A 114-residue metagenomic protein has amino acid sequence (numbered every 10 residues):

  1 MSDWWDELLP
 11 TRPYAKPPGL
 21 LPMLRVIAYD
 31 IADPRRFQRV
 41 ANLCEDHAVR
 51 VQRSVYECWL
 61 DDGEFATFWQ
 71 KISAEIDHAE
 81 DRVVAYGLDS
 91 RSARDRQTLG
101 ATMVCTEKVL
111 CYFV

Functional and structural regions predicted by a protein language model:
M1-E7, Y14, A66, R91-C105: Acidic, low-complexity intrinsically disordered regions
S2-E64: Extended, hydrophobic alpha-helical segments
N42-E45, W69-A74, Q97-G100: Intrinsically disordered, low-complexity boundary segments flanking structured domains
Q52, W59-R82: Short, intrinsically disordered low-complexity segments
E75-V114: C-terminal structural segments of small proteins and small subunits
